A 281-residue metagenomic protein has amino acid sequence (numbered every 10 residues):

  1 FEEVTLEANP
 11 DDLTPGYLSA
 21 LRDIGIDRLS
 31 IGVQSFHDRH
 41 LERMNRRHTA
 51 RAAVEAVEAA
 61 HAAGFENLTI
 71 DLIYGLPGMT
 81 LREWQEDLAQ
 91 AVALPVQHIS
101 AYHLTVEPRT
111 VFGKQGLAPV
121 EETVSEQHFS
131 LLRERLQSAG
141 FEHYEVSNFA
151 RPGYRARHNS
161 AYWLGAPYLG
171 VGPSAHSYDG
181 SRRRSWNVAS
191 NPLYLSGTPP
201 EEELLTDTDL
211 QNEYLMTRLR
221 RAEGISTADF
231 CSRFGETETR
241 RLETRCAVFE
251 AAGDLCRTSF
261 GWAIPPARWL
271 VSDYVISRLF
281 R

Functional and structural regions predicted by a protein language model:
F1-E236: C-terminal scaffold of the Radical SAM
L193-Y194, E250, R281: Short, intrinsically disordered/low-complexity patches at protein termini and at juxtamembrane boundaries
E236-V248: Short amphipathic alpha-helical interaction segments
E250-F260: A short, conserved structural fragment
G261-P265: Minor-groove-contacting beta-hairpin "wing" of winged helix-turn-helix DNA-binding domains
A267-R281: Short, amphipathic alpha-helical interaction segments positioned at domain boundaries
